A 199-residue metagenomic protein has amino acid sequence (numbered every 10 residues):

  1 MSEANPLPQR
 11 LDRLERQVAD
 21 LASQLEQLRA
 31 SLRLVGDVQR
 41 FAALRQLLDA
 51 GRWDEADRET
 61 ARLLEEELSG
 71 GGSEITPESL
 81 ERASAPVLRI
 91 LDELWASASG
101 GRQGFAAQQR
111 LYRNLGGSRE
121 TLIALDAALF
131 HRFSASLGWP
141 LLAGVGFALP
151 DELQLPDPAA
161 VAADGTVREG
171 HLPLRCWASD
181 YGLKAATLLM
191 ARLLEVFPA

Functional and structural regions predicted by a protein language model:
S2-A199: Surface-exposed peri-terminal alpha-helical interaction modules
